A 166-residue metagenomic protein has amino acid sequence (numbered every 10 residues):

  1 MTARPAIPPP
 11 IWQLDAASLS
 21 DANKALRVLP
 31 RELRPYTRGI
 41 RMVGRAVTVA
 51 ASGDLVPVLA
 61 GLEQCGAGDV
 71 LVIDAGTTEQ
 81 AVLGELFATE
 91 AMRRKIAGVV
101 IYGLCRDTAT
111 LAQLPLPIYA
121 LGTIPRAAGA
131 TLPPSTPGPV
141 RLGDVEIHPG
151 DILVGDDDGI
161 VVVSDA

Functional and structural regions predicted by a protein language model:
M1-P149, V163-A166: Feature captures the catalytic cores and cofactor-binding loops of soluble hydro-lyases/lyases that act on carboxylate
H148-D157: Conserved beta-strand-loop-short alpha-helix elements that form and flank the Mn2+/Mg2+-coordinating active site
D156-S164: Short, acidic (Asp/Glu-rich) active-site segment that either coordinates a divalent metal cofactor
